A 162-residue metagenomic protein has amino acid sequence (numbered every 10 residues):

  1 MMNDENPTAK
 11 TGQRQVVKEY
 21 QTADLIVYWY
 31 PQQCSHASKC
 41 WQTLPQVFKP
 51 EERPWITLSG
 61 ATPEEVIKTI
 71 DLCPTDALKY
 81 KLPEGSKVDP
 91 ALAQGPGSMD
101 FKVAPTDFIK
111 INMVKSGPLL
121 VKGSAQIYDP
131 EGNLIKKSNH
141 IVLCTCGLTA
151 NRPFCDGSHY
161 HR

Functional and structural regions predicted by a protein language model:
M1-D24, D89-A91, G95-S98: Iron-sulfur (Fe-S) cluster-binding modules
N3-P7, L58-G85, M99-G123: Short Fe-S-cluster ligation motifs
R14-S35, F48-K68, L82-D89, G132-V142: Ferredoxin-like iron-sulfur electron-transfer modules
Q15-V16, A150-R162: Short histidine
Y28-L44, G60-D76, N112-V114, C144-P153: Cysteine-centered iron-sulfur cluster-binding motifs in ferredoxin-type domains/subunits of redox enzymes
S38-Q46, P50, P118-N133: A short, structured beta-strand/loop element
Q42, E51-R53, K81-P83, P153-D156: Short Cys/His-rich "knuckle" micro-motifs
V121, I141-L143, F154-C155: Short, structured motif recognition centered on aromatic/hydrophobic residues
